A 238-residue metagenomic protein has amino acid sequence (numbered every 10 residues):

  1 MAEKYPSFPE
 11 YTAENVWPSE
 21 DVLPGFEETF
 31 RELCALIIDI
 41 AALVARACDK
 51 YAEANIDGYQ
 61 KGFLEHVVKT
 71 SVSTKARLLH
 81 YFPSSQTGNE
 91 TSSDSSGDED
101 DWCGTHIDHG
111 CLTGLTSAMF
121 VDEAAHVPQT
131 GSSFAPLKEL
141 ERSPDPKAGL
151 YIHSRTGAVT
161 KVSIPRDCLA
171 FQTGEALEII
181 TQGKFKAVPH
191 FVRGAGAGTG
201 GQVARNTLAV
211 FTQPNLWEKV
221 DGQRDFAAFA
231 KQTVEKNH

Functional and structural regions predicted by a protein language model:
M1-H238: Peripheral, non-catalytic segments flanking oxidoreductase cores
